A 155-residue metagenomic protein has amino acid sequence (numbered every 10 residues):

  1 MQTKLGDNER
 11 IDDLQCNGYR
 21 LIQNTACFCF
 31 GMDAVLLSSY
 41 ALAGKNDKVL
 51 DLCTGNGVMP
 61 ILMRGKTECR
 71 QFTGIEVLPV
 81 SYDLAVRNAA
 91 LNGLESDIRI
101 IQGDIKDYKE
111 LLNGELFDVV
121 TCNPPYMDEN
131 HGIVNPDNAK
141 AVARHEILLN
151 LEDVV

Functional and structural regions predicted by a protein language model:
Q2-G44: Class I SAM-dependent transferase core
K4-L5, C16-G18, R64-K66, I133-P136: A short alpha-helix capping/helix-coil boundary motif
D12-D13, D33, D47, D51 (+2 more regions): Acidic side chains
M32, T54, F72, E76 (+4 more regions): Residues at secondary-structure transition points
Y40-C122, M127-I133: Conserved SAM/SAH cofactor-binding pocket of Class I
P124-D153: Mobile active-site "lid"/loop adjacent to the S-adenosyl-L-methionine
